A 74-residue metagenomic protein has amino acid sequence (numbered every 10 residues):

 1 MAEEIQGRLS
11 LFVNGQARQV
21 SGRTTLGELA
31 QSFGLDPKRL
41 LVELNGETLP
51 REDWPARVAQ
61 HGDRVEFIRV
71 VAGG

Functional and structural regions predicted by a protein language model:
M1-G73: Ubiquitin-like/PB1-type beta-grasp interaction modules and other compact soluble beta-rich domains
